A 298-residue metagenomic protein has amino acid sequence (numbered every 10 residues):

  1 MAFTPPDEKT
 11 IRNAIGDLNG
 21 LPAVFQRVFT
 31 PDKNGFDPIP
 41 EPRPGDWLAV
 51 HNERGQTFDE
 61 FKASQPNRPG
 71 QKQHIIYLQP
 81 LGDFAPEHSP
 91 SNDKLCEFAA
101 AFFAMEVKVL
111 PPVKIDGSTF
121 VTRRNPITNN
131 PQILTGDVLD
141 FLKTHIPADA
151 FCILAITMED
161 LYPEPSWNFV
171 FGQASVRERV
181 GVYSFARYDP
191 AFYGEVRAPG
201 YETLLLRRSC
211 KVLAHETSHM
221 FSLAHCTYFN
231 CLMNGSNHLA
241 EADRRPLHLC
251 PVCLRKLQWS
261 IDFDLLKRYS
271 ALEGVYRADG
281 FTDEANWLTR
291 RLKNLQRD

Functional and structural regions predicted by a protein language model:
M1-I146, A150-C152, I156, D264-D298: N-terminal low-structure segments adjacent to metalloprotease catalytic domains across cellular compartments
K72, P147-A148, V176-R177, T227 (+1 more regions): A short, structural micro-pattern
Y77, I153, G181-V182, L232 (+1 more regions): Generic structural signal for residues positioned in beta-strands
Q79-D83, A186, S236-H238: Short strand-loop junctions, especially beta-strand C-caps/beta-turns that link beta-sheets to coils or alpha-helices
E87-S89, E164-P165, G194, R244 (+1 more regions): Generic domain-boundary/flexible-linker signal
L134, S184-A186, C250: Helix N-cap / beta->alpha transition motif
K143-A214, M220: Active-site-proximal segment of zinc-dependent metalloprotease catalytic domains
V196-R277: The catalytic-center signature of Zn2+-dependent metalloproteases
